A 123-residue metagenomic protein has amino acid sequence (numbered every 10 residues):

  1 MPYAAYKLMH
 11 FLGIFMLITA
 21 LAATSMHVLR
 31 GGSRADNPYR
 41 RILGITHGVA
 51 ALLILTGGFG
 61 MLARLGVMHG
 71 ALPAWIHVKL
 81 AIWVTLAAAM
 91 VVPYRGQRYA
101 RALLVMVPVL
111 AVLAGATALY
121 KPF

Functional and structural regions predicted by a protein language model:
M1-F123: Polytopic transmembrane helical bundles with strong interfacial aromatic enrichment
